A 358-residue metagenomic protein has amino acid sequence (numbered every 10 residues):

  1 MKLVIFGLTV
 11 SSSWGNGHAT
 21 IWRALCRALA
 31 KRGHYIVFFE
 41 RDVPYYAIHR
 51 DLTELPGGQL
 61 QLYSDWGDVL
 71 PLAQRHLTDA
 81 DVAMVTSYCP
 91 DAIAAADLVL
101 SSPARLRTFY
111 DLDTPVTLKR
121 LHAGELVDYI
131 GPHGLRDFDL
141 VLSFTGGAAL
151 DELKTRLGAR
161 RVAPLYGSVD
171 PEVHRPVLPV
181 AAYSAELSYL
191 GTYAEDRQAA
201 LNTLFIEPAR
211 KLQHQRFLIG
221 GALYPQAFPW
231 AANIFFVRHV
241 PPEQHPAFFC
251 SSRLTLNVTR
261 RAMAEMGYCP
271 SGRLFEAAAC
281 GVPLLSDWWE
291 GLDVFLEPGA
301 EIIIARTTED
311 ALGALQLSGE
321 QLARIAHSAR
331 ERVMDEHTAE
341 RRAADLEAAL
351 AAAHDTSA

Functional and structural regions predicted by a protein language model:
M1-L3: Extreme N-terminal starter segment of soluble prokaryotic enzymes
G7, G15, R23-R27, R32 (+3 more regions): Extended catalytic core of nucleotide-activated donor transferases of GT-like folds
G7-W14, T20-A24, A30, V37-Y45 (+4 more regions): Catalytic binding pocket for nucleotide-activated donors in carbohydrate/polymer assembly enzymes
I21, R27, D170-L254, A264 (+1 more regions): Conserved catalytic-core segment of nucleotide-activated headgroup transferases in glycan assembly
Y35-V37, R107, V162, Q215-F217 (+1 more regions): Hydrophobic anchor at the start of a short beta-strand that flanks the dinucleotide cofactor-binding loop
I93-A96, Q198, E265-Y268: Glycine/threonine-rich flexible loop motifs
L165-S168: Carbohydrate-associated surface elements
